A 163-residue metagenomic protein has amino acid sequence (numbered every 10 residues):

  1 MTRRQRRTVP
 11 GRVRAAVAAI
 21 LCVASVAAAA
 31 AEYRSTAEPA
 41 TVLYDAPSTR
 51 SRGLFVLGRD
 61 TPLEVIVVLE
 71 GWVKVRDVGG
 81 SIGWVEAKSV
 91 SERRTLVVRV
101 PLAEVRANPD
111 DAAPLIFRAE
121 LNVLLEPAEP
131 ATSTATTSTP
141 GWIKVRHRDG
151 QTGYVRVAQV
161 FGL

Functional and structural regions predicted by a protein language model:
M1-G11: N-terminal secretory signal peptides that target proteins for export/translocation
R14-S25: Bacterial N-terminal signal peptides
A28-D45, G53-R59, I66-L124, A128-Q151 (+1 more regions): SH3-family beta-barrel domains
R50: A short beta-loop-beta micro-motif enriched in histidine and acidic residues
